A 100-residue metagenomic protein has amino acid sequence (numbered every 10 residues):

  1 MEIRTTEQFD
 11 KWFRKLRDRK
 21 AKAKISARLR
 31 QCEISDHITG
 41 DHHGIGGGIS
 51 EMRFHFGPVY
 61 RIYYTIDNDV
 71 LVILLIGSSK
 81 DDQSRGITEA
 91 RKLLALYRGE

Functional and structural regions predicted by a protein language model:
M1-V59, N68-V72, S79-E100: Basic, Lys/Arg-enriched alpha-helical interface segments
Y63: Short, surface-exposed charged micro-motifs
